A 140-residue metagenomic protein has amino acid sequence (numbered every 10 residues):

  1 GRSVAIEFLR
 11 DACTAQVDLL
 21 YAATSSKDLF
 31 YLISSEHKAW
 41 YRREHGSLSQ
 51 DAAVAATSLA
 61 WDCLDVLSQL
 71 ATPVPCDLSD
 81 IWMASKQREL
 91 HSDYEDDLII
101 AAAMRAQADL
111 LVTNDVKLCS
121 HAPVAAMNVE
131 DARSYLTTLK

Functional and structural regions predicted by a protein language model:
G1-T24, I33-Y41, T137-L139: Short, well-structured N-terminal submotif of metal-dependent ribonuclease cores
I6-R10, W61-L64, I99-I100: Short amphipathic alpha-helical segments and helix-helix/interface helices
A23, D77, V129-R133: Residues at the C-termini of beta-strands that transition into short coil/loop
I33, R88, A122-P123: Short, flexible helix/strand-to-coil boundary loops that buttress conserved ligand/catalytic motifs in alpha/beta
H37-A71: Helix-adjacent hinge/juxtasegments
S68-L110, N114-V116: Active-site neighborhoods of divalent-metal-dependent phosphate/nucleic-acid chemistry enzymes
I100-K140: Acidic, PIN/NYN-like endoribonuclease modules and their adjacent C-terminal/linker elements
